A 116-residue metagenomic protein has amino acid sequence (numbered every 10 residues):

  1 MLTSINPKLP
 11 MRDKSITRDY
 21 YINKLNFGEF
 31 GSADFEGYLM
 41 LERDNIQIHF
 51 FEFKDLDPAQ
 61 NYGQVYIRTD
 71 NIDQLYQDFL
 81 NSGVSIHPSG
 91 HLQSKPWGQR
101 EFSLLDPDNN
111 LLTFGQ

Functional and structural regions predicted by a protein language model:
M1-I16, V65: N-terminal beta-strand motif that seeds the catalytic metal site of vicinal oxygen chelate
T3, T113-Q116: Short hydrophobic/aromatic patches at helix-to-coil boundaries
P10-Q47: Core segments of cupin and vicinal oxygen chelate
R12-K14, V65-L111: Vicinal oxygen chelate
D34-G37, A59, K95-R100: Short acidic/glycine-enriched loop/turn segments that link adjacent beta-strands
N45-Q47, L56, N71-Q74: Short, charged/polar surface micro-motifs in flexible loops or helix N-caps
I48-F51, S103, T113: Conserved beta-strand in the GNAT
E52-D55, Q116: Acetyl-CoA-dependent GNAT
